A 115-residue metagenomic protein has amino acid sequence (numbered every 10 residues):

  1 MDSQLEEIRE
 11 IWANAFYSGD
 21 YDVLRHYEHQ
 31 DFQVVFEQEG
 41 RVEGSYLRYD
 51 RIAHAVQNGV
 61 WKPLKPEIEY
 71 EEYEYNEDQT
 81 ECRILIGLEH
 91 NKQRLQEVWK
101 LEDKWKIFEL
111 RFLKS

Functional and structural regions predicted by a protein language model:
M1-H26, Q30-D31, V35, V42: Short, low-complexity N-terminal intrinsically disordered segments enriched in polar/charged residues
Q4, Q38, Y46-N91: Surface-exposed, charged secondary-structure patches
L24, F32, R48, I52 (+1 more regions): Hydrophobic pocket/interface hotspot
F32, T80-C82, W105-K106: Hydrophobic residues embedded in beta-strands of well-ordered beta-sheets
V34, Y73-Y75, L110-F112: Hydrophobic/anchoring residues in structured secondary elements
F36-Q38, K100-L101: Residue-level signal for short segments within beta-strands and strand-turn junctions of well-structured beta-sheet
K92-S115: Short beta-strand edge/turn micro-motifs at domain boundaries
